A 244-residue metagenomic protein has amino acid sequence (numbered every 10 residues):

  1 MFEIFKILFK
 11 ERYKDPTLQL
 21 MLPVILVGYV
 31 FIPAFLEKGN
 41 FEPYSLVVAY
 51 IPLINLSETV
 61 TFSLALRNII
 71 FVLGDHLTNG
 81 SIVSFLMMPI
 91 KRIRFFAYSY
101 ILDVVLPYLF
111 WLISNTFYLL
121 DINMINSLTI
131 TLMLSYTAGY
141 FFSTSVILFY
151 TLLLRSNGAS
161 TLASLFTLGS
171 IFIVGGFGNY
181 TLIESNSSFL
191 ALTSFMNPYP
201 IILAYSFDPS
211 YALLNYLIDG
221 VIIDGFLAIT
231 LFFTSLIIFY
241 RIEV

Functional and structural regions predicted by a protein language model:
M1-P23, R241-V244: Aromatic- and glycine-rich beta-strand/loop motifs that create alpha-glucan
M21-G28, A159-I171, F189-F195: Central hydrophobic cores of alpha-helical transmembrane segments in multi-pass integral membrane proteins
F35-V48, F172-R241: Terminal transmembrane helical anchor/hairpin motif
N40-P43, T116-G139: Membrane-interfacial helix-loop-helix connectors in multipass membrane proteins
A49-D75: Long, hydrophobic alpha-helical segments
F71-V105: Helix-loop-helix units of permease transmembrane domains in multi-pass membrane transporters, especially ABC
R92-N126: Hydrophobic alpha-helical transmembrane segments that constitute the membrane-spanning cores of multi-pass membrane
S135-N179: A structural motif at transmembrane helix-loop-helix junctions in multipass membrane proteins
